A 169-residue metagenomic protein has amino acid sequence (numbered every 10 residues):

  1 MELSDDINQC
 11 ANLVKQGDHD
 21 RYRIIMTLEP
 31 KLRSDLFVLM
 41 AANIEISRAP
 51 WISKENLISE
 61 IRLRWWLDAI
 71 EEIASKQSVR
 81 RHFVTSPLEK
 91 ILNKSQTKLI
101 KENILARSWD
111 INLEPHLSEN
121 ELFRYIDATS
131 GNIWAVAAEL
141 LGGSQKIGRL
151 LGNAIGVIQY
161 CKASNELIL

Functional and structural regions predicted by a protein language model:
M1-L169: Acidic catalytic motifs of isoprenoid enzymes
